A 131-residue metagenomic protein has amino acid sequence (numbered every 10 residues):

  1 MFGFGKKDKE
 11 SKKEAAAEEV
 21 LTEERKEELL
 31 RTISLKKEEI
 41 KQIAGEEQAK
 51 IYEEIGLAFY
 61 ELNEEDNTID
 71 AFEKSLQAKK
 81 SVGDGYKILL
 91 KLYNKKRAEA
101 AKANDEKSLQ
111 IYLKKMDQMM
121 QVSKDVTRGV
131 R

Functional and structural regions predicted by a protein language model:
Q42-A44, A78, V126: Structural marker of alpha-solenoid helical repeat scaffolds
G45-E46, K80, Q121: Short coil turns that delineate tetratricopeptide repeat
